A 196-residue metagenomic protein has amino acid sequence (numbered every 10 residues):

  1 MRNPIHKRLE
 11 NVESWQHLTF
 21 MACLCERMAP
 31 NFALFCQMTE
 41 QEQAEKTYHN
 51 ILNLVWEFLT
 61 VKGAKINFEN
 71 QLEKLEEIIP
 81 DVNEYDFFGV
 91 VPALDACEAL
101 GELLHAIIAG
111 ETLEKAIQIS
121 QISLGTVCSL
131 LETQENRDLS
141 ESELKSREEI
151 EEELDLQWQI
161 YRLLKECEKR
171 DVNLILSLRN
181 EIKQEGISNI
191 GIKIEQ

Functional and structural regions predicted by a protein language model:
M1-I5: Short acidic, Pro/Gly- and aromatic-enriched capping/linker segments at domain boundaries
N11, W15-I150: Structured binding/interaction patches within domain cores
L124-Q196: C-terminal auxiliary extensions adjacent to catalytic cores
